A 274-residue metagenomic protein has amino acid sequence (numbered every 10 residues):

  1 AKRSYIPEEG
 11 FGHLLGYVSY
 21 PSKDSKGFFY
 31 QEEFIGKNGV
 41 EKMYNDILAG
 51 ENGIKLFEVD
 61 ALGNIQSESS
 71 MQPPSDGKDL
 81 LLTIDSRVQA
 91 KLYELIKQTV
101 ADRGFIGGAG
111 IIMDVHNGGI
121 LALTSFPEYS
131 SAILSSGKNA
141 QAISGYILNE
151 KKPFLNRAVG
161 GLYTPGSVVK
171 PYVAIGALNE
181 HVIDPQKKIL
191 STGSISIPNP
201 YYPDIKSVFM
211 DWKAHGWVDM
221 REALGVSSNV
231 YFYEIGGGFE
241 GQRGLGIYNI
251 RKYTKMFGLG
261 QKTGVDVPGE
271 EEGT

Functional and structural regions predicted by a protein language model:
A1-G77: Small/polar-residue-rich segments within soluble enzyme cores
A1-R3, V18, I84-V88, I96 (+1 more regions): A mature extracytoplasmic/lumenal domain signature
G10-H13, K55, D76-L80, I106-A109 (+2 more regions): Envelope-exposed proteins and targeting segments
Q31-E58, G107-A132, I250: Carboxylate/His-rich catalytic cores and anion/metal-binding grooves
V59-M71, I84, H116-V168, Y172-T274: Beta-lactam-recognizing serine transpeptidase/beta-lactamase-like catalytic domain environment
I65-G110: Conserved, well-ordered alpha-helix/loop/beta-strand core segments that scaffold catalytic motifs
